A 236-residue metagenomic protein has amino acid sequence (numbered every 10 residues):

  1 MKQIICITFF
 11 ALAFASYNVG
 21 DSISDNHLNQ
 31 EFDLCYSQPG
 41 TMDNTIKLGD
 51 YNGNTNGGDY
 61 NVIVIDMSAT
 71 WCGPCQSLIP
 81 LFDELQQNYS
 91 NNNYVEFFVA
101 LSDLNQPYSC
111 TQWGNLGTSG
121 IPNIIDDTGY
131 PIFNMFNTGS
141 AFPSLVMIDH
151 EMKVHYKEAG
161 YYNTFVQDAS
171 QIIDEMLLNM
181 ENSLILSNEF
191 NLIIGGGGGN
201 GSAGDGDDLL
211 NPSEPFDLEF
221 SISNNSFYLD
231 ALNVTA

Functional and structural regions predicted by a protein language model:
Q3-A13: Sec-dependent N-terminal signal peptides
N29-I63: A short beta-strand-turn-helix
Y60-I63, M67-W71, L104: Short pre-active-site segment immediately N-terminal to redox-active cysteine/selenocysteine motifs in thiol-based
A69, Q76-G117, T128-M135: Structural microenvironment flanking redox-active thiols in thiol-disulfide oxidoreductases
G117-S119, D127-I172: Thiol/disulfide oxidoreductase modules built on the thioredoxin-like
M180-G199: Proline/serine/threonine-rich low-complexity linkers at boundaries of modular beta-sandwich domains
I194-E214: Short, solvent-exposed loop/linker segments at the N-terminal edge of repeated beta-sheet extracellular domains
S213-A236: Short acidic, flexible loop segments centered on an aromatic residue
